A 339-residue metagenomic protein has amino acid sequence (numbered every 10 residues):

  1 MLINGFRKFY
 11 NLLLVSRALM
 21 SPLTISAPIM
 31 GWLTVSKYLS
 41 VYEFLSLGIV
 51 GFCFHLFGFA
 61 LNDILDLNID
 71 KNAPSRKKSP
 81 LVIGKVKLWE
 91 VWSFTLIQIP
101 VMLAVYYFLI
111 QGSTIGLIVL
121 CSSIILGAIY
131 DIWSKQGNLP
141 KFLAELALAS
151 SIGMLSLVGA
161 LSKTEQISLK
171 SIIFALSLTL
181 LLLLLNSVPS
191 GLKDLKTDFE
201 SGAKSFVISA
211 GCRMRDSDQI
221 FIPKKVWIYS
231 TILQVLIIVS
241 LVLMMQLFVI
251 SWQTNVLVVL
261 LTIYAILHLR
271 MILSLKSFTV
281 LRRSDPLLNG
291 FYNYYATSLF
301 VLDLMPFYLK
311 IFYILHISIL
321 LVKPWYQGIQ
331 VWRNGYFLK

Functional and structural regions predicted by a protein language model:
G5-L13, S79-I167: Intramembrane alpha-helical segments
L14-L23, K87-I97, L143-S150, I222-V235 (+1 more regions): Select subsegments of transmembrane alpha-helices in polytopic membrane proteins, especially boundary-proximal
P22-G31, P80, A144-K163, I208-S209 (+1 more regions): Small-residue-rich segments of transmembrane alpha-helices in multi-pass membrane proteins, especially helix faces
T24-L65, S75, V101-Y107, S113-I129 (+2 more regions): Membrane-embedded alpha-helical segments that form the functional core of polytopic membrane enzymes, especially those
A27-P28, K78, Q98-V105, I125-G127 (+3 more regions): Hydrophobic, membrane-inserted alpha-helices
F52-I64, I124-S134, M154, S177-K196 (+2 more regions): Transmembrane alpha-helical segments that form the membrane-embedded catalytic/substrate-channel core of multi-pass
K71-G116, L120-C121, A203-S251: Multi-pass membrane catalytic core of lipid/isoprenoid biosynthesis enzymes
W252-K339: Extended hydrophobic alpha-helices typical of membrane-associated regions
